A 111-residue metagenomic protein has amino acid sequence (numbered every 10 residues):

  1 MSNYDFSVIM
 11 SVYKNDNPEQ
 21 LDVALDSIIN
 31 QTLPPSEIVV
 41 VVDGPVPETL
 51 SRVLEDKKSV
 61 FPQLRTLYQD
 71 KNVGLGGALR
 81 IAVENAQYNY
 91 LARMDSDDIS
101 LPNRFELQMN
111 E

Functional and structural regions predicted by a protein language model:
M1-E111: Nucleotide-sugar donor-binding/catalytic module of glycosyltransferases that assemble extracellular/cell-envelope
